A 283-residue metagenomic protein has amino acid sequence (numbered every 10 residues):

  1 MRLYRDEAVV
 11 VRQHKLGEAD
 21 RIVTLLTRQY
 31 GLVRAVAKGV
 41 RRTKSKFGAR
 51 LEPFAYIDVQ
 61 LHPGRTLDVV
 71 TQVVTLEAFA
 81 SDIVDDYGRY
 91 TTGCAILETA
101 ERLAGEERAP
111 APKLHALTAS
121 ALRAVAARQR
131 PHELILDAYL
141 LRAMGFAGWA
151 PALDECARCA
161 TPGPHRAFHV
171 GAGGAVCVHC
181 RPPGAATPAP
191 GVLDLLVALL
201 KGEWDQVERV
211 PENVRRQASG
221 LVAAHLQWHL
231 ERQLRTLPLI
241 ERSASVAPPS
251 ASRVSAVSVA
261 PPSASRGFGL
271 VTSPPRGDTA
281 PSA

Functional and structural regions predicted by a protein language model:
M1-P248, R253, F268-A283: Non-catalytic alpha-helical scaffolds and adjoining flexible linkers that form interface surfaces for assembly
